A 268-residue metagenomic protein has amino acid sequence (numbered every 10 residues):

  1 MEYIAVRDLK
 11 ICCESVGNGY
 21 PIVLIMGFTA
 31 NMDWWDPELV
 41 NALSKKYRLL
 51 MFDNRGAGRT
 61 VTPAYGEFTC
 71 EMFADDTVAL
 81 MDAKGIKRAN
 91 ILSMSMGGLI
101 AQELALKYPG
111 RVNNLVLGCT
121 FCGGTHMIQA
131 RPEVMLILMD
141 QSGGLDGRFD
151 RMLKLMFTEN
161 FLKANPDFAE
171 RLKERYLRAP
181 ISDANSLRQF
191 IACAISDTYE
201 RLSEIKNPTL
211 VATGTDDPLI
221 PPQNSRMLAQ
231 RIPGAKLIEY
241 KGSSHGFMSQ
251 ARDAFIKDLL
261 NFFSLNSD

Functional and structural regions predicted by a protein language model:
L9-T62: Conserved HGGG/HGGXW glycine-rich cap/lid loop of the alpha/beta-hydrolase fold
L50-M51, R55-L92: Active-site loop/oxyanion-hole signature of alpha/beta-hydrolase fold enzymes
S93, G97, A101: Gly/Ala-rich beta-loop-alpha elbow adjacent to hydrolase catalytic centers
Q102, L106, N113-G143: Flexible "cap/lid" loop of the alpha/beta hydrolase fold
H126-I128, D146-S196, E200-R201: Conserved alpha/beta-hydrolase catalytic His-Asp/Glu region
I205, V211-T213: Short beta-strand/loop motif that positions the catalytic acidic residue of the alpha/beta-hydrolase fold
D216-I220: Acidic catalytic loop of the alpha/beta-hydrolase fold
A235-D268: Catalytic active-site module of serine/aspartate enzymes centered on a nucleophile-bearing elbow/loop
